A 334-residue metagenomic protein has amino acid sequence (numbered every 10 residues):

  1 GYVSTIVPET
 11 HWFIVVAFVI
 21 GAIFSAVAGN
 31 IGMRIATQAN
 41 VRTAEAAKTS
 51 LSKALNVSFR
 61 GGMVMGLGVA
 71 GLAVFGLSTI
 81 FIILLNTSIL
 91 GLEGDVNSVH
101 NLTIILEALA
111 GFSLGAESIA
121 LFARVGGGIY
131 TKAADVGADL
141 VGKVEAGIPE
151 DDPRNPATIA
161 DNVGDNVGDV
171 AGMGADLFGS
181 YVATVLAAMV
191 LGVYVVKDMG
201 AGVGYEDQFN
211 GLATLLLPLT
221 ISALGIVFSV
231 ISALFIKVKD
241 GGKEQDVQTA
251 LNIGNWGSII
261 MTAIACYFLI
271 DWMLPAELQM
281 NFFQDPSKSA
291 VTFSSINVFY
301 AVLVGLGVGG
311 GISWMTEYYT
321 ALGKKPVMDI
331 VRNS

Functional and structural regions predicted by a protein language model:
G1-N333: Hydrophobic packing and interface segments
